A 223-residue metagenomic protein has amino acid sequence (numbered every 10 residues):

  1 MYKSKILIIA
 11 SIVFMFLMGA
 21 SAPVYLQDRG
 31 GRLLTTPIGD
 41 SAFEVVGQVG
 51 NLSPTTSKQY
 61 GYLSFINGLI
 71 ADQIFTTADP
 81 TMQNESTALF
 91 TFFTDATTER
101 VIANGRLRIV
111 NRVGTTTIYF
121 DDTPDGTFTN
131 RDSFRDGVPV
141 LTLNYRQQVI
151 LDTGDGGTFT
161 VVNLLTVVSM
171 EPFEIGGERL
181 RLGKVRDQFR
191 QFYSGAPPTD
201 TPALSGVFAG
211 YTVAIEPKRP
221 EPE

Functional and structural regions predicted by a protein language model:
M1-I9: Bacterial N-terminal signal peptides that target proteins for export
I9-S11, P222-E223: A periodicity- and composition-biased signal for non-globular, repetitive helical segments
A10-G19: Bacterial N-terminal signal peptides
A20-L26: Boundary at the C-terminal end of the N-terminal hydrophobic targeting segment
Q27-E223: Extracytosolic secretory-pathway proteins
